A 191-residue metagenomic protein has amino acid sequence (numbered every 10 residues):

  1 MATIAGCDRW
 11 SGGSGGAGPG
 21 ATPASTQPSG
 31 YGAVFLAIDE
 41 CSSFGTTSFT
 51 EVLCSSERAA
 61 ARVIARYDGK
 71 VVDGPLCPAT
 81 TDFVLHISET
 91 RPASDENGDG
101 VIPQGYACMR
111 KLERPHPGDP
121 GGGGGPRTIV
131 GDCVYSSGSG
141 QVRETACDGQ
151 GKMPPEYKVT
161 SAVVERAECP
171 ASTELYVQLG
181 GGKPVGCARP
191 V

Functional and structural regions predicted by a protein language model:
T3-G6: C-terminal motif of bacterial Sec signal peptides marking the signal peptidase cleavage site
D8-V191: Primary mode marks residue(s) on the alpha4-beta5-alpha5 output face of response regulator receiver
